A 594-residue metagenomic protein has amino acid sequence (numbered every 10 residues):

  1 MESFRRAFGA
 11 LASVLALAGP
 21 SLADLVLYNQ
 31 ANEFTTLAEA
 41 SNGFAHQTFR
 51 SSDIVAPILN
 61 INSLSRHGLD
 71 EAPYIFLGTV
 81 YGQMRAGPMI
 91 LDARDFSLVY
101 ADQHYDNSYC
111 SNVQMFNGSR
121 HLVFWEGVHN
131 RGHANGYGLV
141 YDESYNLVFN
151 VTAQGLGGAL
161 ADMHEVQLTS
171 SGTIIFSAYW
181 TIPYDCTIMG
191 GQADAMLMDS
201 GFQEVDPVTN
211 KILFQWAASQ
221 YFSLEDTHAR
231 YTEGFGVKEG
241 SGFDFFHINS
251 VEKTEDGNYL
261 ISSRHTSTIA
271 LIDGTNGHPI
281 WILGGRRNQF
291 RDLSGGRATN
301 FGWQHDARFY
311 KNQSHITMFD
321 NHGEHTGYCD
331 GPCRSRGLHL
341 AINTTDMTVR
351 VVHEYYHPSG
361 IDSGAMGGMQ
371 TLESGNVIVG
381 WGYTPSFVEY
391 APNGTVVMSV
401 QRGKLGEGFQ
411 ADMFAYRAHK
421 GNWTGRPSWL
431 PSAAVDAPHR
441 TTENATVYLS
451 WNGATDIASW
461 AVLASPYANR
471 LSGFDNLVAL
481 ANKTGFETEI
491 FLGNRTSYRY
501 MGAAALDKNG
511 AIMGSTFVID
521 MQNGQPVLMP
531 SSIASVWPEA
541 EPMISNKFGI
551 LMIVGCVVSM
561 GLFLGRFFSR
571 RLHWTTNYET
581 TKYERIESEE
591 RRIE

Functional and structural regions predicted by a protein language model:
M1-A23, E594: Fungal secretory targeting signals
F4-A7, W537, F567-F568, L572-W574: Short, aromatic- and cysteine-enriched interfacial helices/patches that mediate contacts at lipid membranes
F4-F8, A159, I544-F548: Structural motif marking the loop-to-transmembrane transition
A12-G19, A178, Q401, S559-R566: Residue-level signal for alpha-helical transmembrane segments in multi-pass membrane proteins
L22-S545: Histidine-/acidic-rich catalytic cores in large beta-rich domains
I544-R570: Cleavable C-terminal sorting propeptides in eukaryotic secreted/cell-surface proteins
R571-E594: Intrinsically disordered, low-complexity terminal tails of fungal membrane proteins
